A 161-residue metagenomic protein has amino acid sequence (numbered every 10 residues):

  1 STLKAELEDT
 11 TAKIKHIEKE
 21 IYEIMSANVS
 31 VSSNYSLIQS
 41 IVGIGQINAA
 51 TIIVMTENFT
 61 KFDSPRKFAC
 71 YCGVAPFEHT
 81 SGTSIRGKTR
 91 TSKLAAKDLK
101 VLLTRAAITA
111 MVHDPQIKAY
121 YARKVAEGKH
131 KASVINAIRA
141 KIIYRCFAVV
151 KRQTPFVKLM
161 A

Functional and structural regions predicted by a protein language model:
S1-I47, D114: Helix-hairpin-helix/helix-loop-helix acidic hairpins
E6, K13, I44, A95 (+3 more regions): Hydrophobic (often cysteine-bearing) scaffold residues that line and stabilize catalytic clefts of nucleotide/cofactor
E8, A12-K15, K19, A50-T51 (+3 more regions): Solvent-exposed alpha-helical segments within well-ordered globular domains of core cellular machineries
I14, E18, N58-K61, A110-I117 (+1 more regions): Short helix-capping/linker segments at secondary-structure and domain boundaries
A27-V29, Y71-E78, K88-K93, Y144-C146 (+1 more regions): Short alpha-helical linear motifs
S36-S40, Q46-K131: Phosphate-backbone recognition surface of nucleic-acid-processing proteins
A126-A161: Basic, amphipathic alpha-helical segments enriched in Lys/Arg and hydrophobic/aromatic residues
